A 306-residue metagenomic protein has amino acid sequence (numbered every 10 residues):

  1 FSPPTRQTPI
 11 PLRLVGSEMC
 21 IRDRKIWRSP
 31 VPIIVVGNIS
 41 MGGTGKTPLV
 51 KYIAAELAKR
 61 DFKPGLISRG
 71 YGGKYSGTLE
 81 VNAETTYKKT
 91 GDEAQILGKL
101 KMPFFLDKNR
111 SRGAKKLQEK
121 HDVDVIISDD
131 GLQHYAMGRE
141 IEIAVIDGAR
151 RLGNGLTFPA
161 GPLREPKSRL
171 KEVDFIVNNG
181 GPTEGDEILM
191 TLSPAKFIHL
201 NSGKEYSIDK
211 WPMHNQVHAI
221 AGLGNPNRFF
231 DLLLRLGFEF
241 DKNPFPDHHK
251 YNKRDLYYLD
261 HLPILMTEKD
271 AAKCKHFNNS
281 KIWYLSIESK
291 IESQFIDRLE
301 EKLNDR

Functional and structural regions predicted by a protein language model:
P4-I10, L14-C20: Short, small-residue-biased leader/transition segments that mark boundaries at the very start of proteins
R24-N82: Walker A (P-loop) phosphate-binding motif
G65-I67, A144, V217-I220: Conserved beta-strand elements of the Class I
G70-T183, K196: Phosphate/Mg2+-binding loops and adjacent switch elements in nucleotide/diphosphate-handling enzyme cores
E140-G153, G161-E165, T191, K273-S293: A short, gly/pro- and small-residue-rich
R151-P263: C-terminal accessory "lid"/substrate-recognition subdomains
P246, K250, K281-N304: Short, flexible loop segments at boundaries between secondary-structure elements
P263-K269: Acidic beta-strand-to-loop metal/phosphate-binding motif
